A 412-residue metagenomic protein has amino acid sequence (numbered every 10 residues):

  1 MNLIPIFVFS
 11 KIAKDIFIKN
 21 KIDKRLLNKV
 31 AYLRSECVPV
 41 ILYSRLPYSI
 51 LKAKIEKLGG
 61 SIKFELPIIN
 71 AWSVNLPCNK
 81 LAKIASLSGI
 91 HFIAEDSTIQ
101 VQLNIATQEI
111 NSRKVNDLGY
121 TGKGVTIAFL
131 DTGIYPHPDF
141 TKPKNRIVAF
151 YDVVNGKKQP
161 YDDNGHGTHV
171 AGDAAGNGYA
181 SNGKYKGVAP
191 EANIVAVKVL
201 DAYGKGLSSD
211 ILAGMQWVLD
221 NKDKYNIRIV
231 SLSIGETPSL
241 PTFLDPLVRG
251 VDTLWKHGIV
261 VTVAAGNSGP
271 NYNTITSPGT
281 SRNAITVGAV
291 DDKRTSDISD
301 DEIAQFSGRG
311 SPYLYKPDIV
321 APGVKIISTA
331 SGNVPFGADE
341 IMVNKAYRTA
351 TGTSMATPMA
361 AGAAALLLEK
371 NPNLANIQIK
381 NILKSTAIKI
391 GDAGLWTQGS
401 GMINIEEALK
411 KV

Functional and structural regions predicted by a protein language model:
M1-I69, N79-K114, L118: Autoinhibitory N-terminal propeptides
I99-V101, G133-Y135, V153-V154, A180 (+9 more regions): Solvent-exposed loop/turn segments at secondary-structure junctions within structured extracellular/periplasmic domains
N116-F129, I134-A149, K157-S209, Y225-R228 (+4 more regions): Subtilisin-like serine protease catalytic core
D131, G279-E369, E407: Extracellular S/T/G-rich loop segment that most often corresponds to the catalytic His/Ser-adjacent loop
A171-A174, V195, V199-D201, T274 (+1 more regions): Hydrolase catalytic cores
N182-K184, L247-V251, N271-I275, Q305-F306: Short beta-alpha junctions and helix-cap segments that line functional grooves
M215-P241, A264: Short acidic, glycine-rich surface-loop motifs adjacent to enzyme active sites
P246-V261: Catalytic-core regions built around general acid/base machinery
